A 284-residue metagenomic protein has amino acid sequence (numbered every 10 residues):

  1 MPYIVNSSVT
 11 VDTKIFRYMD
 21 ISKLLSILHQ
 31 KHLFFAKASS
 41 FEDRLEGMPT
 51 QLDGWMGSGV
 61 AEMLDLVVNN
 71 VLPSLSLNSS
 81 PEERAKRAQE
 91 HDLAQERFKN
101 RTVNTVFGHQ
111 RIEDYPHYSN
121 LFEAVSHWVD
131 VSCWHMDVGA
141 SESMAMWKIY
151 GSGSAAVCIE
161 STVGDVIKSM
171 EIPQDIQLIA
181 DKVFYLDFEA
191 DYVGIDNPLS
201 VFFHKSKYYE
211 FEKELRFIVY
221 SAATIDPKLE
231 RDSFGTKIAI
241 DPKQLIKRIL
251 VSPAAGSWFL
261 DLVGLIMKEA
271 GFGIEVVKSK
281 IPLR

Functional and structural regions predicted by a protein language model:
M1-R284: Partner-binding and oligomerization surfaces adjacent to conserved cores of proteins that assemble macromolecular
